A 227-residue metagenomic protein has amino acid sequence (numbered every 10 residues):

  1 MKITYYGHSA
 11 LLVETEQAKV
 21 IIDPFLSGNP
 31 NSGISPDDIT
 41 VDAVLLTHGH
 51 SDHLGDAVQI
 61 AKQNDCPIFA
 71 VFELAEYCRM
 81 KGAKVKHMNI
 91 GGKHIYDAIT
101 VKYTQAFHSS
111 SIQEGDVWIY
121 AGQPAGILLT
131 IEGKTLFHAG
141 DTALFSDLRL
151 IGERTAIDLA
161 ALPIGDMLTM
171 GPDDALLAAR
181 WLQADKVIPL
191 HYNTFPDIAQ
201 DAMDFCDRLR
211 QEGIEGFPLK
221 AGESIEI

Functional and structural regions predicted by a protein language model:
M1-K19, L26-N29, I95, K102-T104 (+2 more regions): Zn-dependent metallo-beta-lactamase
H8-A10, G91, G122-G126: Short hydrophobic/aromatic beta-strand or adjacent loop that forms the aromatic wall/cage of a ligand/substrate-binding
L12-H50, G55-Q59, S109-I119, T142-R154: Pre-active-site segment of Zn-dependent metallo-hydrolases
I21-P24, V41-G49, F69-F72, F137-T142 (+3 more regions): Active-site neighborhood of phospho(di)ester-bond hydrolases with catalytic His/Asp-centered motifs
N29, H50-G55, A75-C78, G92-I95 (+4 more regions): Active-site environment of divalent metal-dependent phosphoester hydrolases
S32-S110: Active-site HxH/HxHxD metal-binding segment of metal-dependent hydrolases
P67, R79-G92, L176, R180-I227: Binuclear metal-ion centers of metallo-dependent hydrolases, dominated by the metallo-beta-lactamase
Q113-R180: Active-site-proximal loop/helix segments of hydrolase catalytic cores
